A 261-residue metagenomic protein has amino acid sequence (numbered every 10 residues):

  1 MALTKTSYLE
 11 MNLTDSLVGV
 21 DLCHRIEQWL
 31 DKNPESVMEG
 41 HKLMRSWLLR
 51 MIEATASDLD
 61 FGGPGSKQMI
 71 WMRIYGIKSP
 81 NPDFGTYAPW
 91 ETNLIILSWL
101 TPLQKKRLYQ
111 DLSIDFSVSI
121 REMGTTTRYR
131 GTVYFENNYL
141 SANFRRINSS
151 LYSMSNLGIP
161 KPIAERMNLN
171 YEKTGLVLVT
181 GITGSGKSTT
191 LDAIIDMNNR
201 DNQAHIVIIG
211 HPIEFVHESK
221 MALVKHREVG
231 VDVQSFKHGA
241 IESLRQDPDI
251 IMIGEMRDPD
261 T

Functional and structural regions predicted by a protein language model:
A2-T180, T190: N-terminal "pre-motor" subdomain/linker immediately upstream of P-loop NTPase catalytic cores
G186: Conserved glycine(s) of the Walker
I195, N199, Q203-T261: Switch/coupling sub-region of P-loop NTPases
